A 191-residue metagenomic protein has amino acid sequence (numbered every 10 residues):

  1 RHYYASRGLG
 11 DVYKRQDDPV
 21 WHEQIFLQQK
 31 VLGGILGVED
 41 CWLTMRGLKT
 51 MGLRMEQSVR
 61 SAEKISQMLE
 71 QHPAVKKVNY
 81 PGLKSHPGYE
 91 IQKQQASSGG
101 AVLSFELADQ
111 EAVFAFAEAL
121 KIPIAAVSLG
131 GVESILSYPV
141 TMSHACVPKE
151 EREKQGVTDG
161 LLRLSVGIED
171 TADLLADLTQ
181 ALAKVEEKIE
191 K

Functional and structural regions predicted by a protein language model:
R1-Y13: Single conserved hydrophobic/aromatic residue that forms the stacking wall/gate of nucleotide- or nucleobase-binding
K14-P73, A117-L120: Conserved core segment of the aminotransferase class I/II
Q24-Q28, K77-G82, L162: Beta-strand segments within the central parallel beta-sheet cores of soluble alpha/beta enzyme folds
L36, D40, Q94-S97, K154-D159: Short, flexible turn/loop "capping" segments at secondary-structure junctions
L43-L53, G100-A108, R163-G167: Short, well-ordered beta-strand elements within core beta-sheets of diverse protein domains
T50, I65, G82-H86, L107-D109 (+3 more regions): Glycine-rich beta-alpha junction loops
R54, E111, E118, S134-K191: PLP-dependent enzyme catalytic core of the Aspartate aminotransferase-like
E63-K121, V127, P148-E153: Conserved small-domain helix->loop->beta segment predominantly found in fold-type I
